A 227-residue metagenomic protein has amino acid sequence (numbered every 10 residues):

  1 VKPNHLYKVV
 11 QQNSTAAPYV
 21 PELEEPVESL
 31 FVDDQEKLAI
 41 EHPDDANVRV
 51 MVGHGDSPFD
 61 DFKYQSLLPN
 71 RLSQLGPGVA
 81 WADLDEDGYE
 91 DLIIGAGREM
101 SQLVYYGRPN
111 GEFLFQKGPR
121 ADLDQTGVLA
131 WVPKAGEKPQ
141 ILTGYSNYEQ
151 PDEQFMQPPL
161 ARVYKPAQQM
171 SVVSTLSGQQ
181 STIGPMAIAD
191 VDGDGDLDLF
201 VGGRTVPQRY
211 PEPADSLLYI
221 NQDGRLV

Functional and structural regions predicted by a protein language model:
V1-V227: Beta-propeller-forming repeat regions
